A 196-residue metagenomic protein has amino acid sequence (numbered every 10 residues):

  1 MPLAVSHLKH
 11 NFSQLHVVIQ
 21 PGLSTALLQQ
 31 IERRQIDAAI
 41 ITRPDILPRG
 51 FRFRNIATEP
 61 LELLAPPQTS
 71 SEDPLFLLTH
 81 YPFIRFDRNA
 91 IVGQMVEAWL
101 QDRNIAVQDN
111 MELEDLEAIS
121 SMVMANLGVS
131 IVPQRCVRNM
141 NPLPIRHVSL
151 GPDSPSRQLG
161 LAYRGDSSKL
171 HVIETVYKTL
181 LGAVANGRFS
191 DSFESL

Functional and structural regions predicted by a protein language model:
M1-L47, E112-L113: Central regulatory/effector-binding core of bacterial HTH transcription factors
A4-S13, G93-A106: Ligand-binding cleft/hinge of the Venus flytrap
N11, Q134-P142, P152-L196: C-terminal effector-binding regulatory domain of bacterial HTH transcription factors
A26-L27, D73, E117-A118: Short acidic active-site motifs
I40-G50, E117-I145: A ligand-binding cleft/hinge motif common to bilobed small-molecule-binding domains
G50-R88: Flexible hinge/capping segments at coil-to-helix
R52-E62, Q134, L143-S156: Short beta-strand->loop
P82-R103, K169-I173, Y177, G187-F193: Secondary-structure junction motif
